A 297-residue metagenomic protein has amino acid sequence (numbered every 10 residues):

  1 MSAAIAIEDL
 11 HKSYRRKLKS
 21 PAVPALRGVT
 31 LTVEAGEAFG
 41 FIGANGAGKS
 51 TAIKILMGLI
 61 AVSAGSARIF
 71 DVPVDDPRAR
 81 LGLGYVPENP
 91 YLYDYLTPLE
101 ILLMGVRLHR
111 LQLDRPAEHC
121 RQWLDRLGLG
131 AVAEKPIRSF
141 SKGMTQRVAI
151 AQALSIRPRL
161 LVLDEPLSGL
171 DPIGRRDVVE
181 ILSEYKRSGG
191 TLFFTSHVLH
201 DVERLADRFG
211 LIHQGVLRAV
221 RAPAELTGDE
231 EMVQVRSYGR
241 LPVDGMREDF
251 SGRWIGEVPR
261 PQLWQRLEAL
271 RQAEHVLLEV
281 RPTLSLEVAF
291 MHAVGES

Functional and structural regions predicted by a protein language model:
M1-I7, K12-G28, A35: A short, flexible loop at the N-terminus of ABC-type nucleotide-binding domains that lies
A64-A79: Conserved ABC transporter NBD signature motif
L103, R107, R115-V132: Conserved ABC ATPase "signature" region
R157: Conserved catalytic motifs of ABC-family nucleotide-binding domains
L161-E165: Catalytic Walker B motif of ABC-type/P-loop ATPase nucleotide-binding domains
G228-S297: Short, charged/small-residue-rich alpha-helical element at the C-terminal edge of ABC transporter nucleotide-binding
